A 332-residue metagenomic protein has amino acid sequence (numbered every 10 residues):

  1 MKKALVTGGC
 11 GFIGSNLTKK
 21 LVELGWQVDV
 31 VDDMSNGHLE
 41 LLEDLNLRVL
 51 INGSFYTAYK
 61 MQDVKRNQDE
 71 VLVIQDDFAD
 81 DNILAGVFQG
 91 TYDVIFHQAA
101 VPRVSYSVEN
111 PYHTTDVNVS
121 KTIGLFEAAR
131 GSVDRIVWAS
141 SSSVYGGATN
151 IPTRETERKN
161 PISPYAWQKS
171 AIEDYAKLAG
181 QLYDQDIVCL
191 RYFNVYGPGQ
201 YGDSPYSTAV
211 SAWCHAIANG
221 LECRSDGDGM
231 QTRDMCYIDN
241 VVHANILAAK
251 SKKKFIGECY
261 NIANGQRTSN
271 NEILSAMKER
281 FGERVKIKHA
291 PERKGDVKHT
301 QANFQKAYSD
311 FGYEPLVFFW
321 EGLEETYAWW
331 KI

Functional and structural regions predicted by a protein language model:
M1-V195: N-terminal Rossmann-like NAD(P)+-binding domain of SDR-like oxidoreductases, especially those catalyzing
F12, G37, P102, Y201 (+3 more regions): Short alpha-helical
I13, T114, Q168, A209 (+3 more regions): Hydrophobic alpha-helical packing elements
Y59, D69, D76, H215-I332: C-terminal substrate-binding subdomain of Rossmann-fold SDR/epimerase-dehydratase oxidoreductases
G147-T149, P198-Y201, N271: Short beta-loop-alpha junction of Rossmann-like oxidoreductase domains
A171, Y175, A179, A209 (+3 more regions): Hydrophobic alpha-helix immediately C-terminal to the catalytic Tyr-X-X-X-Lys motif of short-chain
